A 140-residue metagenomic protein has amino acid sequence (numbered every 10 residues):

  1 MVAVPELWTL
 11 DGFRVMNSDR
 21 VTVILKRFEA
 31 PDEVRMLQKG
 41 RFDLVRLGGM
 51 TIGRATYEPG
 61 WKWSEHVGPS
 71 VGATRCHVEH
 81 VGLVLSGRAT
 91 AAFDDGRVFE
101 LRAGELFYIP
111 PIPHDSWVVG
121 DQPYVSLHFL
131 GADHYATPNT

Functional and structural regions predicted by a protein language model:
M1-T56, S64: A short, N-terminal "cap"/entry segment at the start of jelly-roll beta-barrel domains of the cupin/DSBH fold
V2, P59-W61, L130-T140: Glyoxalase I/VOC metalloenzyme domain signal
M50, E58-S64, R88-A89, A132: Short, charged/polar surface micro-motifs in flexible loops or helix N-caps
M50, S70-D95: Glycine- and acidic-residue-biased ligand/ion/polar-headgroup-sensing regions
R54-R75: Conserved short histidine dyad/triad with adjacent acidic residue
D95-I112: Short acidic-glycine-tyrosine-enriched beta hairpin
P110-A136: Ligand-binding loop in jelly-roll beta-barrel domains
